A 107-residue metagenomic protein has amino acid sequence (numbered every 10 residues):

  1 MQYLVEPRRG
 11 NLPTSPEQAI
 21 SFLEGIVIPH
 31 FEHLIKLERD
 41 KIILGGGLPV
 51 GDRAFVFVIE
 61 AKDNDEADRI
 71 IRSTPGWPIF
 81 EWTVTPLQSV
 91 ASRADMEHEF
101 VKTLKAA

Functional and structural regions predicted by a protein language model:
M1-A107: Conserved, structured core segments of small domains
